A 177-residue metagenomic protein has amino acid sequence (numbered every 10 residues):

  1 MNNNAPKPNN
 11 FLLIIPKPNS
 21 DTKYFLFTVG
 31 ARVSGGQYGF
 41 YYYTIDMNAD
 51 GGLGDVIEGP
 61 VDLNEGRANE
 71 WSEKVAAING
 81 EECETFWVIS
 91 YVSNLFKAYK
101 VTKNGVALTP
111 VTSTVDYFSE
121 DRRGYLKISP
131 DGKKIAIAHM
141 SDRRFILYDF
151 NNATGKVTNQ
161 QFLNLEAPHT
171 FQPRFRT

Functional and structural regions predicted by a protein language model:
N2-T22, E65-T85, R122-D131, R174-T177: Structural signature of eukaryotic scaffold interfaces centered on beta-propeller domains
N4-P8, S20-T22, V33-Y38, Y91-V92 (+1 more regions): Short, solvent-exposed loop/turn segments at conserved positions within beta-propeller repeat blades
N10-P16, F27-A31, Y43-M47: A generic, well-ordered mixed alpha/beta core segment in the N-terminal half of proteins
I15-S20, M47-L53, N79-E81, T102-V106 (+1 more regions): Surface-exposed acidic, glycine-flexible loop patches that form ligand/cofactor-binding and adhesion interfaces
T22-F25, A136: Glycine-rich, often proline-containing surface loops adjacent to acidic residues and nearby aromatics that form
Y24-L26, G39-T44, F96-A98, F145-Y148: Hydrophobic beta-strand positions in blades of beta-propellers and related beta-sheet-rich domains
A31, G35-Y91, T114-D116: Asp-box/WD-like beta-propeller blade repeats and closely related beta-sheet repeat scaffolds
E81-T177: Beta-propeller domains
